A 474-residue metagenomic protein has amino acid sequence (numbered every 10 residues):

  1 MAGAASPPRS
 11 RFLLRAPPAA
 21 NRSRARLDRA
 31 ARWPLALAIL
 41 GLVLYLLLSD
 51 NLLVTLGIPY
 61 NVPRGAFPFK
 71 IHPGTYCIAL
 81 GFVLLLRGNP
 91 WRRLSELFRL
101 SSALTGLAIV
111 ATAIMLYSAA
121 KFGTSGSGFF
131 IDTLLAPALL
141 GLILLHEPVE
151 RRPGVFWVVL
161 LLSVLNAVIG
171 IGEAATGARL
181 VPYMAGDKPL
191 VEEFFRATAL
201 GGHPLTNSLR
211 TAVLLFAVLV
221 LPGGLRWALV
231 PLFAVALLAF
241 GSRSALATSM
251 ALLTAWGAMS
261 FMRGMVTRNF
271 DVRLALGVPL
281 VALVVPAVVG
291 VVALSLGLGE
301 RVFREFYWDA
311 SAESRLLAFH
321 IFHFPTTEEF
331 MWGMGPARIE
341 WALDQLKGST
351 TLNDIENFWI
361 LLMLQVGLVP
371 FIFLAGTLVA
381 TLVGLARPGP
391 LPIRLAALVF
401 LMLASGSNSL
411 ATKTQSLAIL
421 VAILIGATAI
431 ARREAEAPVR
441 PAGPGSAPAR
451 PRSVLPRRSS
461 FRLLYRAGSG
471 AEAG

Functional and structural regions predicted by a protein language model:
A2-P90, Y117, F400-S405, L417-I419: N-terminal signal-anchor transmembrane segment
F12, N21, E96-F98, S102 (+5 more regions): Hydrophobic transmembrane alpha-helices and their immediate junctions
L53-V62, V164-P204, K347: Membrane-interfacial helix-loop-helix modules of multi-pass inner-membrane proteins that assemble, modify, or transport
L56, N61, L298-V366: Long extracytoplasmic/lumenal interhelical loops at the membrane interface of multi-pass membrane proteins
F82, F216, I393-A404, S409-L463 (+1 more regions): Transmembrane alpha-helices of multi-pass inner-membrane enzymes
S102-M115, K121-H146: Aromatic-anchored transmembrane helix interface
F129, E193-R196, L200, G264-L274 (+2 more regions): Flexible juxtamembrane loops connecting transmembrane helices in multi-pass membrane enzymes that build or modify
F156-L180, A199-S260: Alpha-helical transmembrane segments of multi-pass inner-membrane proteins
